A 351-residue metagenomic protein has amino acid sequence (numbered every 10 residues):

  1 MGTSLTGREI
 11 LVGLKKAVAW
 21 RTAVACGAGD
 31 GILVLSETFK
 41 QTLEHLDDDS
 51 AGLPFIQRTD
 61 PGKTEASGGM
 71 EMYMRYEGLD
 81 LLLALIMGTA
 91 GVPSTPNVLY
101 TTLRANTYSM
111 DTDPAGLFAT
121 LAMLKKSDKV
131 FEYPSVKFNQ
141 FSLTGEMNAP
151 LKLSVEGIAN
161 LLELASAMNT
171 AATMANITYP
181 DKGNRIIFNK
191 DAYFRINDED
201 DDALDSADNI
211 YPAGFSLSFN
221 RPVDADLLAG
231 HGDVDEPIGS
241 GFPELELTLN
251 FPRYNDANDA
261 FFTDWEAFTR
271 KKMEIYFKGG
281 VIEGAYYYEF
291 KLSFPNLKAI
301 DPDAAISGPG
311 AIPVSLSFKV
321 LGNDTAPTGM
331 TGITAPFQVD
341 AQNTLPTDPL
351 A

Functional and structural regions predicted by a protein language model:
M1-A351: Signature of extracytoplasmic/envelope-associated structural regions
